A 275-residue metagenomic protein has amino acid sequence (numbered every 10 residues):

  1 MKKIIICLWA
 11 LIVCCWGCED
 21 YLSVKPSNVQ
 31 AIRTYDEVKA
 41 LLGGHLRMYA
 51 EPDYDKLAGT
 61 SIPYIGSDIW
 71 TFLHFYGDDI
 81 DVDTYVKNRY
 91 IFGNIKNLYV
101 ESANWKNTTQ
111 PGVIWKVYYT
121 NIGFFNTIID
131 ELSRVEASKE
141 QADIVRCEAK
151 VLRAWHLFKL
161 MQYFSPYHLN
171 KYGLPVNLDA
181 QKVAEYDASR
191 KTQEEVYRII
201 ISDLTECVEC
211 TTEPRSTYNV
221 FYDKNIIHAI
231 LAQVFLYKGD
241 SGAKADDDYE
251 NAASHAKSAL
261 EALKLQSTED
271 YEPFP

Functional and structural regions predicted by a protein language model:
M1-P26: Bacterial Sec-dependent N-terminal signal peptides
C18-H74, A256: Membrane-proximal, proline-rich intrinsically disordered regions
N28-R33, S67-W70, E213-P275: Short, surface-exposed recognition loops and adjoining beta-strand edges that mediate ligand/DNA contacts, enriched
N88-F164, K191-E194, T205-R215: Conserved, well-structured interaction surfaces
N121-I129, V176, I226-Q233: Well-ordered alpha-helical segments within folded domains of soluble proteins
I122-F125, Y197, L204, Y249 (+2 more regions): Inward-facing hydrophobic residues that define packing positions of alpha-helical scaffold repeats
Y163-I199, S241-E250: Short coil/linker segments at helix-helix boundaries
